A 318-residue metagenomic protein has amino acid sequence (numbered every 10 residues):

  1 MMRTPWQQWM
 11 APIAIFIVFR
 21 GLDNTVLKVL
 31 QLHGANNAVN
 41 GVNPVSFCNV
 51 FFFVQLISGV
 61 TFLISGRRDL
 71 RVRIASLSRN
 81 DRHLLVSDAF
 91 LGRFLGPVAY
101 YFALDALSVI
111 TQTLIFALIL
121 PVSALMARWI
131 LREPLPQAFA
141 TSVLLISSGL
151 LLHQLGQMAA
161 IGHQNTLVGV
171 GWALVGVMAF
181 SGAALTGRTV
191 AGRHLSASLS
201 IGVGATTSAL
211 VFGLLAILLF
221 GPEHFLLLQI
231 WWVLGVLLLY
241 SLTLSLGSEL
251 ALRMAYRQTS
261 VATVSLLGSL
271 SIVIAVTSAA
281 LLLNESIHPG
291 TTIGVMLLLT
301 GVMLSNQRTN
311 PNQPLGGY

Functional and structural regions predicted by a protein language model:
M1-N49, H163-T189, Y318: Glycine-/small-residue-enriched transmembrane alpha-helix faces in small-molecule transporters and effluxers
Q8-I17, R68-A99, V168-G176, L226-G247 (+1 more regions): Loop-to-transmembrane-helix transition segments
I15, R93, T111-L118, I146 (+2 more regions): Helix-helix packing/entry segments at the starts of transmembrane helices
G21, T25, F90-F94, V98 (+9 more regions): Hydrophobic/small/kink-forming positions within alpha-helical transmembrane segments of polytopic membrane proteins
L30, V50, A103, W129-L131 (+5 more regions): Hydrophobic/aromatic residues within transmembrane alpha-helices of multi-pass small-molecule transporters
A38-G92, V122-S123, L145, M178-A183 (+4 more regions): Transmembrane alpha-helices of multi-pass small-molecule transport proteins
Y100, I119-L144, V273-I293: C-terminal transmembrane-helix exit sites in multi-pass transporters
A138-Q157, G290-T309: Hydrophobic transmembrane alpha-helices of multi-pass small-molecule transport proteins
